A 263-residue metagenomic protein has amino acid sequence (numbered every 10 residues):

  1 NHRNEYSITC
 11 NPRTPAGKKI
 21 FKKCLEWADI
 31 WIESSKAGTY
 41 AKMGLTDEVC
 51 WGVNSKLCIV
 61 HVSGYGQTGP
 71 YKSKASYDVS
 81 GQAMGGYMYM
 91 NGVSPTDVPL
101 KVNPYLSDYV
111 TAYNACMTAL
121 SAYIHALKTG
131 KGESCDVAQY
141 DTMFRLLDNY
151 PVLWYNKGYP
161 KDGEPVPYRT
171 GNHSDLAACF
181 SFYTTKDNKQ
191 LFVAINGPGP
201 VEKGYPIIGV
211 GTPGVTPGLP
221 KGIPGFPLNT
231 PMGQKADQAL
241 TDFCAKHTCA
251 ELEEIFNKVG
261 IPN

Functional and structural regions predicted by a protein language model:
N1-G52: A structured beta-alpha segment of the ubiquitous adenosine-cofactor-binding alpha/beta core
H2-T9, T96-K101, M232: Short glycine/proline-rich turn/loop motifs
K18, E33, M43, A119 (+2 more regions): Generic non-transmembrane alpha-helix signal with a bias for helix starts/N-cap capping motifs
K23-C24, V49, H125, F243 (+1 more regions): Alpha-helical scaffold elements within enzyme catalytic domains, especially in hydrolases
W27, T39-L191, I195, P206: Active-site-adjacent "lid/gating" segments in soluble enzymes
E33, W51, L120, E253 (+1 more regions): Short, surface-exposed helix/turn micro-motifs that flank interaction/cofactor sites
C179-N263: Aromatic-enriched alpha-helical interface/lid elements that frame and gate functional surfaces
